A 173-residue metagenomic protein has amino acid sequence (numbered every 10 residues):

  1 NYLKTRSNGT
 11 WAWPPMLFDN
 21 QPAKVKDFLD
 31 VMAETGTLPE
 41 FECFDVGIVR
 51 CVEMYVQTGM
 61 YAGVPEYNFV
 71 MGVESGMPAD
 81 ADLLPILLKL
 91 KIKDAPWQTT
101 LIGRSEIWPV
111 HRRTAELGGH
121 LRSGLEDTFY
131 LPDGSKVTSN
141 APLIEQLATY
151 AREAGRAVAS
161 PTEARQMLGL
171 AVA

Functional and structural regions predicted by a protein language model:
N1-L125: Catalytic alpha/beta core domains of metabolic enzymes, predominantly
R50, D82-L90, R112-A173: Structured C-terminal cap/extension of enzyme domains
